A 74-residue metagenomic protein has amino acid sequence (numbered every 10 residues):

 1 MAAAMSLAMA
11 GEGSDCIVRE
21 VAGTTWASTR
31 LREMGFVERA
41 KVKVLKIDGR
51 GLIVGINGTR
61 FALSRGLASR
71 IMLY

Functional and structural regions predicted by a protein language model:
M1-Y74: Compact, glycine-rich, soluble single-domain proteins
